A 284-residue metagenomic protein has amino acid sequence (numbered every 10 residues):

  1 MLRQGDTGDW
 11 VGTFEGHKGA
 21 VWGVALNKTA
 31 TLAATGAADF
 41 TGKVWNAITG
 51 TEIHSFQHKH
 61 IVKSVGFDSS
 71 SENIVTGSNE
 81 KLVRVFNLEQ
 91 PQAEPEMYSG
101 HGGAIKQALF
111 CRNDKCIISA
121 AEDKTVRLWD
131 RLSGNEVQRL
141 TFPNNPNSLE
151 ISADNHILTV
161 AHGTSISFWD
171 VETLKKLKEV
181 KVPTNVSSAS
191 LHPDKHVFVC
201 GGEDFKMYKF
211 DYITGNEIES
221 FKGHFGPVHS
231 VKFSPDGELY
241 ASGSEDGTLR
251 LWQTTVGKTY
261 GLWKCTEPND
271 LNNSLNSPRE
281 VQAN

Functional and structural regions predicted by a protein language model:
M1-G5, V24, G42-W45, V65 (+6 more regions): WD40-repeat beta-propellers
D9-G12, T51-H54, A93-E96, N135-Q138 (+3 more regions): A structural motif specific to WD40 beta-propellers
D9-Q90, E94-E96: A generic tandem-repeat structural signature
E15-V21, F56-V62, Y98-I105, L140-P146 (+4 more regions): WD40/WD-repeat beta-propeller blade N-cap
A25-A30, G66-S71, L109-K115, E150-N155 (+2 more regions): Loop/turn segments within WD40 beta-propeller blades
T35-D39, T76-E80, A120-D123, V160-G163 (+2 more regions): Conserved strand-to-loop turn within each blade of WD40 beta-propeller repeats
K115-C116, E122-Y208, Y212-I213: Eukaryotic tandem repeat interaction scaffolds
E217-S220, F225-P227, P235-Y240, E245-N284: Terminal intrinsically disordered, low-complexity extensions flanking WD-repeat/beta-propeller proteins
